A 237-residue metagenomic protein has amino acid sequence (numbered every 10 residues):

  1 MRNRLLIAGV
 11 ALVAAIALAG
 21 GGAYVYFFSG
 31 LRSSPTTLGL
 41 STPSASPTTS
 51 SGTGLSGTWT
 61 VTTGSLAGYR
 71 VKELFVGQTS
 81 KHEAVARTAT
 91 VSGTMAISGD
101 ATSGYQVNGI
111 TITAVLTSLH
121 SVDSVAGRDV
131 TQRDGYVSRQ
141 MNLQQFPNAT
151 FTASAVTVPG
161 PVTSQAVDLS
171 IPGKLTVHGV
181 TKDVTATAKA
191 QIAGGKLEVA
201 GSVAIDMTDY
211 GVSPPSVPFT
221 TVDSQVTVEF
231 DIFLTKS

Functional and structural regions predicted by a protein language model:
R2-S237: Low-complexity, acidic/polar, glycine-enriched regions of mature
